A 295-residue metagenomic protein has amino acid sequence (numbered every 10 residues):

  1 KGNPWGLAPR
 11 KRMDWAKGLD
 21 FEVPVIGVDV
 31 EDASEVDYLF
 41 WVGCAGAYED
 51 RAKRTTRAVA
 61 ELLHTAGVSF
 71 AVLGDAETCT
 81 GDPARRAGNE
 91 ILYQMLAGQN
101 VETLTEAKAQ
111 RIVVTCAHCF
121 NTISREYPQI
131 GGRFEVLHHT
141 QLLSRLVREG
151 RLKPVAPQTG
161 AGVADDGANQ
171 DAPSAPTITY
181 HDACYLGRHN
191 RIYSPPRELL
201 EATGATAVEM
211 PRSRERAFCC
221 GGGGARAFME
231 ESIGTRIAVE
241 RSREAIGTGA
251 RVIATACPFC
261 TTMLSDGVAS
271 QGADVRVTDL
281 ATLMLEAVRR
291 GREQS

Functional and structural regions predicted by a protein language model:
K1-Y127, G131, L146, L152: Iron-sulfur-cluster electron-transfer modules
A45, A76-R86, A117-N121, D182-H189 (+2 more regions): Local cysteine-cluster metal-coordination motifs and their immediate loop/turn environment, predominantly Fe-S cluster
Y48-R54, Y185-L199: Active-site glycine- and acidic-residue-rich loops that bind and position anionic ligands or nucleotide-like cofactors
A58-S69, Y193, R197-T206: Short helix-loop-beta junction
R133-P157, R212-E215, A273-S295: Short, flexible loop segments at boundaries between secondary-structure elements
K153-A175: Intrinsically disordered, low-complexity terminal tails and inter-domain linkers enriched for S/T/G/P/D/E
V208-P211, M229-A238: Long, compositionally biased charged/polar accessory segments in the mid-to-C-terminal portions of proteins
I233-G249: A short, acidic, amphipathic alpha-helical segment used as a generic capping/interface helix at domain edges
